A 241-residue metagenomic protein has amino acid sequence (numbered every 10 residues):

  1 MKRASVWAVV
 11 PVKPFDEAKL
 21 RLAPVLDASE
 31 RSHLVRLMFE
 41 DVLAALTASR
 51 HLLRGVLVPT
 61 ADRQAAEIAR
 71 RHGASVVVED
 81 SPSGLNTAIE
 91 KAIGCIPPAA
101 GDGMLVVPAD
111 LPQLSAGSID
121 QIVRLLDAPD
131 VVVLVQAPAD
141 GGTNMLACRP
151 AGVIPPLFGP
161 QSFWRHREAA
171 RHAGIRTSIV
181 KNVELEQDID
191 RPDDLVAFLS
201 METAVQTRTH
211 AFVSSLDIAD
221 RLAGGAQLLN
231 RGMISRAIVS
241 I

Functional and structural regions predicted by a protein language model:
M1-L22: N-terminal nucleotide-binding beta1-loop-alpha1 segment
V35-L52: A short, N-terminal amphipathic alpha-helix
H51-S75: Acidic donor-binding segment of Leloir-type glycosyltransferases
I68-G103: Short phosphate-binding loop-to-helix
P108-P112: The conserved acidic donor/metal-binding loop of glycosyltransferases
L114-D140: Conserved donor-nucleotide/metal-binding helix-loop-beta segment in metal-dependent transferases, i.e., the alpha-helix
C148-A170: Short, glycine-/small-residue-rich phosphate/pyrophosphate-handling segment
R171-I241: Conserved alpha/beta core of the MobA/IspD/sugar-nucleotide pyrophosphorylase nucleotidyltransferase superfamily
